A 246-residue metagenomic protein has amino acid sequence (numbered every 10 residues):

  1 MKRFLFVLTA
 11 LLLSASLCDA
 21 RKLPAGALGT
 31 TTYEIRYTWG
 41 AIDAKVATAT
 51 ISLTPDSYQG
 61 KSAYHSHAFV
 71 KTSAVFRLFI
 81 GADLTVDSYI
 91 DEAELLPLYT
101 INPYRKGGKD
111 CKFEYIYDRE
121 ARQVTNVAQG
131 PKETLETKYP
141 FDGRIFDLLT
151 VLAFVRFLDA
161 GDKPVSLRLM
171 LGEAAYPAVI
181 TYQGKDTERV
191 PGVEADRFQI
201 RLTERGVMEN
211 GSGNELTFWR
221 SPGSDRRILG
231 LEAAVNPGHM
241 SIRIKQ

Functional and structural regions predicted by a protein language model:
M1-F4: Positively charged n-region of N-terminal signal peptides that target proteins for export
F6-A15: Bacterial N-terminal signal peptides
S16-A20: Sec/Tat signal peptide C-region and signal peptidase I cleavage site
R21-R119, F157-Q246: Acidic, serine/threonine-rich low-complexity disordered tracts
K109-T150: Hydrophobic, well-structured mid-protein blocks that either form specific transmembrane helices
Y139, I145-V151, V155-D159, L167-L169: Anionic-ligand-binding alpha/beta catalytic cores of soluble enzymes and soluble regulatory domains that recognize
